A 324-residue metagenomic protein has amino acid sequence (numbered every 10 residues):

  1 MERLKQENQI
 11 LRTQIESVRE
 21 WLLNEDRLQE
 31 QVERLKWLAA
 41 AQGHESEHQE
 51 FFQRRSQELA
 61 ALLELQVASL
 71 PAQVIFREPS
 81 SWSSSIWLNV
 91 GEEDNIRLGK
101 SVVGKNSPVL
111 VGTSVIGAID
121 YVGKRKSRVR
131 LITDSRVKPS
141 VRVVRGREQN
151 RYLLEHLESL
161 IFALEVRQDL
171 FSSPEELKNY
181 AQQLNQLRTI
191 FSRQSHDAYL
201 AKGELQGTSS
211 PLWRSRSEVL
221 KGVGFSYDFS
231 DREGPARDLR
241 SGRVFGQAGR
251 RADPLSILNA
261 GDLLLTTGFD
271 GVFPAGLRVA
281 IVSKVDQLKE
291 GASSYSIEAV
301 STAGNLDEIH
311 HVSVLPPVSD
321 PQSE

Functional and structural regions predicted by a protein language model:
M1-Q6, I10-E324: A secondary-structure micro-motif
